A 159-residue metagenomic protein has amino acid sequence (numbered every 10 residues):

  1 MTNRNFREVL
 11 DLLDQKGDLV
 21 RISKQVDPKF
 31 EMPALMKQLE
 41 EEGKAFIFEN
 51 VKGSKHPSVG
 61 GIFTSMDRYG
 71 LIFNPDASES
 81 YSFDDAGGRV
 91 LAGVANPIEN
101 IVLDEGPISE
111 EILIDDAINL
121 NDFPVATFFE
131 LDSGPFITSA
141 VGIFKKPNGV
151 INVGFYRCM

Functional and structural regions predicted by a protein language model:
M1-M159: Extended, highly charged
